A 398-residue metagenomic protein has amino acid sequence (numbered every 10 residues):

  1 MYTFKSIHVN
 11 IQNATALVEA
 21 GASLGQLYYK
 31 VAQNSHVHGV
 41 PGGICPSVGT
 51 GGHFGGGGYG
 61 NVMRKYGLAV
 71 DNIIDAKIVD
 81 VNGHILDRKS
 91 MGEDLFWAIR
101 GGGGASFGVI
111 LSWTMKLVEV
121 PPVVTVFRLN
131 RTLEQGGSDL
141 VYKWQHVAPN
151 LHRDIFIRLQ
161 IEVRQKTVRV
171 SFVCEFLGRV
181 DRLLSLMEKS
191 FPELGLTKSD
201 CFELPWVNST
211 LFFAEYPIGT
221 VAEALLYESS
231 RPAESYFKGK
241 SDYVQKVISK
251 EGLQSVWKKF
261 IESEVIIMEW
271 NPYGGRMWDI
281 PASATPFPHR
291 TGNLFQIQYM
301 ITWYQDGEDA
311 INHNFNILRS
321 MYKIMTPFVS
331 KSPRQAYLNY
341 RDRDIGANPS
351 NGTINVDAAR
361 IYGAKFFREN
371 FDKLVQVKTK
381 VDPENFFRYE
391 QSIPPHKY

Functional and structural regions predicted by a protein language model:
M1-Y398: Soluble FAD-dependent oxygen oxidases
